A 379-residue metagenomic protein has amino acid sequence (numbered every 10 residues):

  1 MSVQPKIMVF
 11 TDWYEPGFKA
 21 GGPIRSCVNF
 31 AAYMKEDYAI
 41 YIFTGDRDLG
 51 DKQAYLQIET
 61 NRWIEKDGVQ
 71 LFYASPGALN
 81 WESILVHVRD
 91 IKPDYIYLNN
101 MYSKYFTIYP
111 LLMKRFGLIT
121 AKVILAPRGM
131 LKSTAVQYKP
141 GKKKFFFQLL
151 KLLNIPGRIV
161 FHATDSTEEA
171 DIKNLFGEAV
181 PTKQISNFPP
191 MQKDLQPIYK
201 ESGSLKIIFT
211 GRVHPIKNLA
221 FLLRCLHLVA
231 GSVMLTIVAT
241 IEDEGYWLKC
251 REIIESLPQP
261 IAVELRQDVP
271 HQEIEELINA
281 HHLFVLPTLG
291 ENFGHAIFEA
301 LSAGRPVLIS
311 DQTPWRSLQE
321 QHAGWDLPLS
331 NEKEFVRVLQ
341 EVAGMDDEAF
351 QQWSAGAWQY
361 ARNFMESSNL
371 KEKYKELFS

Functional and structural regions predicted by a protein language model:
M8, H162, P189-M191, I198-K217 (+2 more regions): Conserved donor-binding/catalytic core segment of Leloir-type glycosyltransferases
G45-L49, T210, M234-R251, Q267: Glycosyltransferase donor-sugar binding loop
Q70, W247-V269: Nucleotide-activated donor-binding/catalytic signature segment of Leloir-type glycosyltransferases, i.e., the conserved
K143-F161: Membrane-proximal helix-turn-helix segments that form the acceptor-binding/catalytic region of lipid-linked
L289: Aromatic "clamp/platform" in nucleotide-sugar-dependent glycosyltransferases that forms part of the donor/acceptor
P306-S310: Short hydrophobic beta-strand element within catalytic cores of glycosyltransferases and related nucleotide-activated
W325-K333, Q340-D347: Conserved acidic donor-binding segment of nucleotide-sugar-dependent glycosyltransferases
D347-F378: A charged, aromatic-enriched C-terminal amphipathic alpha-helix characteristic of glycosyltransferases across folds
